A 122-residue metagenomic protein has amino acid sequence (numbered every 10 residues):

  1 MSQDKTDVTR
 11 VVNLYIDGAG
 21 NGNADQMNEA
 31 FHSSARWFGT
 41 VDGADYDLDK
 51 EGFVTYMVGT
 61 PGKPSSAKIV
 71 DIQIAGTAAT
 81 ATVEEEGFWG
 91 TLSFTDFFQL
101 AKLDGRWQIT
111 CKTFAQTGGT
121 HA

Functional and structural regions predicted by a protein language model:
M1-D25, E29-S33, Y46, T120-A122: Short, low-complexity N-terminal intrinsically disordered segments enriched in polar/charged residues
D4-R10, R36-V41, Y46-S93: Surface-exposed, charged secondary-structure patches
G22, F88, D104: Residue-level signal for short amphipathic helical patches enriched in basic/charged and nearby hydrophobic residues
F31, E85-G87, T113: Short beta-strand segments enriched in hydrophobic/aromatic residues within well-folded beta-rich domains
S93-A122: Short beta-strand edge/turn micro-motifs at domain boundaries
